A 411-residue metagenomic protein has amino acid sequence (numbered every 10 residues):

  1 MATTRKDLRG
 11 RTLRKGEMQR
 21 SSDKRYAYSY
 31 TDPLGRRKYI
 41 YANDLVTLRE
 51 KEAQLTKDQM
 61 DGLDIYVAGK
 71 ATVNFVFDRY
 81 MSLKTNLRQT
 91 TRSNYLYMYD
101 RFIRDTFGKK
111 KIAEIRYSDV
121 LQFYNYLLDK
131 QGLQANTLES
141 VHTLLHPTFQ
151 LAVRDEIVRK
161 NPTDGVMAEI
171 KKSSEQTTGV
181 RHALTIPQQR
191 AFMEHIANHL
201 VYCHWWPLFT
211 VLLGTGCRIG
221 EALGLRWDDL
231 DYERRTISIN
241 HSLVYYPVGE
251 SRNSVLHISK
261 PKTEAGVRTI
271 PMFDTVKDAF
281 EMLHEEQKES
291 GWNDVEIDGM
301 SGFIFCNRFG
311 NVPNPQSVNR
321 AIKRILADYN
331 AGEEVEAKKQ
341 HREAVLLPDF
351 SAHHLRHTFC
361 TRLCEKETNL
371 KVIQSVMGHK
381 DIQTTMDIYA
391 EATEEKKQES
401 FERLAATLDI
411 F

Functional and structural regions predicted by a protein language model:
M1-S22: Short N-terminal "domain-start" leader segments that mark the transition from disordered tails or signal peptides into
T3, R234, Y245-V267, D274-V276 (+2 more regions): C-terminal secondary-structure termini that scaffold catalytic or DNA-interacting sites
M18-S118, E285-M300, E394: N-terminal DNA-binding module of tyrosine recombinases/phage integrases
K38, D44, T236-S238, P247-V248 (+2 more regions): C-terminal catalytic core of Y-nucleophile DNA break-rejoin enzymes
Y39-L45, G69, M81-P162, L200-C203 (+3 more regions): N-terminal core-binding DNA-recognition domain of tyrosine site-specific recombinases/integrases
A135, E139-T143, R154, V158 (+6 more regions): Basic, Lys/Arg- and aromatic-enriched nucleic-acid-binding interface segment
E194-W205, I270, E286-V295, M300-V312 (+2 more regions): Short, basic (Lys/Arg/His-rich) helix/loop patches that form interaction surfaces in the mid-to-C-terminal regions
L243-Y245, T358, M377-R403: Catalytic-site neighborhood detector that most strongly recognizes the C-terminal catalytic loop/helix of tyrosine
